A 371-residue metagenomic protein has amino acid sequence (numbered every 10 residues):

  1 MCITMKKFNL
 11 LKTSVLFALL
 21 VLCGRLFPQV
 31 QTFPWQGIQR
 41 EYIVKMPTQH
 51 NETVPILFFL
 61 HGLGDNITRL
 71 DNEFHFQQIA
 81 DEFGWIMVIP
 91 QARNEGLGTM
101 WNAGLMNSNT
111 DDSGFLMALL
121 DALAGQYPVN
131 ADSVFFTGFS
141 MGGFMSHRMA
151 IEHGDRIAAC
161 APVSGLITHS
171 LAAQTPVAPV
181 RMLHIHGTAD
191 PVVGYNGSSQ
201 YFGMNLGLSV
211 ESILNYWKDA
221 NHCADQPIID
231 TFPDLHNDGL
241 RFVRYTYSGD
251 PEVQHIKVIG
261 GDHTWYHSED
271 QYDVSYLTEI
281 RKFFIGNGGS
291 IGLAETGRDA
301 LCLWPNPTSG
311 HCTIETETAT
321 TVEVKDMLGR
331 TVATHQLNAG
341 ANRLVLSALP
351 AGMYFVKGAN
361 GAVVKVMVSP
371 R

Functional and structural regions predicted by a protein language model:
M1-V30: Bacterial Sec-dependent N-terminal signal peptides
F8, L26-I56, E82, T137-A161 (+7 more regions): A domain-start/cap signature at the N-terminus of enzymes
F33-M46, N51-F135, M145, E152 (+2 more regions): Serine-hydrolase catalytic machinery in alpha/beta-hydrolase-like enzymes
H184-H186, D190: Short beta-strand/loop motif that positions the catalytic acidic residue of the alpha/beta-hydrolase fold
A224, G286-W304, G310, S369-R371: Residue-level detector of functionally pivotal "anchor" positions at catalytic/ligand-binding pockets or at interdomain
Y272-S290: Catalytic active-site module of serine/aspartate enzymes centered on a nucleophile-bearing elbow/loop
K325-V332, Y354: Short, glycine-anchored, charge-dense loop/turn motifs used at functional sites
A351-R371: C-terminal tail/sorting-segment detector
